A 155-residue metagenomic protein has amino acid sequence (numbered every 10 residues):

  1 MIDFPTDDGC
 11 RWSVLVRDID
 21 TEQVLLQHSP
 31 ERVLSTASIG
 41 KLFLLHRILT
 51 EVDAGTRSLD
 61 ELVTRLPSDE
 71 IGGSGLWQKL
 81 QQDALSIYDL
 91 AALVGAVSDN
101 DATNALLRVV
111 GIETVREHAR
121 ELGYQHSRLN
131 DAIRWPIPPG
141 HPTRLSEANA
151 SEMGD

Functional and structural regions predicted by a protein language model:
M1-S35: Beta-lactamase-like hydrolase cores
G9-R11, L107-D155: Mid-domain, small-residue-enriched loop/turn segments at the edges of structured enzyme/sensor domains
E22, S35-V63: Active-site SXXK
Q27-P30, S86-Y88, V97-A102, R134-H141: Flexible glycine/proline-enriched surface loops and loop-helix/loop-strand junctions
Q27-S35, L76, L80, P142: A short glycine/serine-rich beta->alpha loop
A54-K79: Short, glycine/proline-biased beta-turn/loop segments that scaffold the active-site neighborhood
E70-N104: Conserved catalytic neighborhood of penicillin-recognizing serine enzymes
